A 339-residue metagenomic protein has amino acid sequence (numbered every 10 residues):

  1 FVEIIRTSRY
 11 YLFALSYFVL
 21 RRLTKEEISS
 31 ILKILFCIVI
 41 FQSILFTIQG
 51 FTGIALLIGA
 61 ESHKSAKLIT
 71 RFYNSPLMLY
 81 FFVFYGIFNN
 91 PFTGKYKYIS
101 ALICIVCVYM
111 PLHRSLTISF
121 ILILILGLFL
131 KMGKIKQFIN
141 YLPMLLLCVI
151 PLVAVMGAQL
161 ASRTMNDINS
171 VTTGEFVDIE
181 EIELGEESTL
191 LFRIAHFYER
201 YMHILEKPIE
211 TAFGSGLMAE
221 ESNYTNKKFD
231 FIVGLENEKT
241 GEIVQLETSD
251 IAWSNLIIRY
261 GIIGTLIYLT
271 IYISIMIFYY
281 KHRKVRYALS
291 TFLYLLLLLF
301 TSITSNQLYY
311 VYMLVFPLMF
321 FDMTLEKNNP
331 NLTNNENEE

Functional and structural regions predicted by a protein language model:
F1-D178, G241-N331: Hydrophobic transmembrane helix bundles of membrane-integrated enzymes that assemble and modify cell-envelope
L56, E187-Y260: Long extracytoplasmic/lumenal interhelical loops at the membrane interface of multi-pass membrane proteins
V155-L205, M218-E220: Juxtamembrane membrane-water interface segments immediately following transmembrane helices in multi-pass
N329-E339: Short, intrinsically disordered terminal tails adjacent to the first/last structured region
